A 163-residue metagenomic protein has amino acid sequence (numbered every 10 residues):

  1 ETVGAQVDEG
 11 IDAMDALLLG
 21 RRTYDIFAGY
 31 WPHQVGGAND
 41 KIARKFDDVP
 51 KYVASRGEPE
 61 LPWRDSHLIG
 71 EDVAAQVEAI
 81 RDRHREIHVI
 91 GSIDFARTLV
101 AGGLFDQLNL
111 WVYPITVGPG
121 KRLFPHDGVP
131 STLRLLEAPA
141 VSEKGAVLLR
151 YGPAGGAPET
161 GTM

Functional and structural regions predicted by a protein language model:
E1-M163: Enzymes that bind and transform nitrogen-containing heteroaromatic metabolites
